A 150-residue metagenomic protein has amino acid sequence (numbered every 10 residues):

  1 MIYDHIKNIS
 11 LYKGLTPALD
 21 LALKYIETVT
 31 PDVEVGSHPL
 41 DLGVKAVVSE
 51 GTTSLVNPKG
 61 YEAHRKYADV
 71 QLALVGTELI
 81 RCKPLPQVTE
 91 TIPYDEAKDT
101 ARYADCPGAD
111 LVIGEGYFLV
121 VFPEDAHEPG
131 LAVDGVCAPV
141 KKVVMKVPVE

Functional and structural regions predicted by a protein language model:
M1-V48, P58-A63: A short, N-terminal "cap"/entry segment at the start of jelly-roll beta-barrel domains of the cupin/DSBH fold
A18-D20, K98-R102, E115: Compositionally biased, non-globular sequence tracts
L40-D41, N57-D69, P86-E90, I113-E115 (+1 more regions): A short beta-loop-beta micro-motif enriched in histidine and acidic residues
S49-R65, D95-P107, E128: Short acidic (Asp/Glu) patches
E50, P123-D125, L131, K146-V149: Short, structured patches in soluble enzyme cores that scaffold and shape functional sites
K66-A68, L72-I80, Q87, Y94-A101: Glycine- and acidic-residue-biased ligand/ion/polar-headgroup-sensing regions
V112-A132: Conserved metal-binding segment of the jelly-roll/cupin
F118-V120, C137-E150: A short hydrophobic beta-strand segment most commonly corresponding to one strand of the jelly-roll/cupin
